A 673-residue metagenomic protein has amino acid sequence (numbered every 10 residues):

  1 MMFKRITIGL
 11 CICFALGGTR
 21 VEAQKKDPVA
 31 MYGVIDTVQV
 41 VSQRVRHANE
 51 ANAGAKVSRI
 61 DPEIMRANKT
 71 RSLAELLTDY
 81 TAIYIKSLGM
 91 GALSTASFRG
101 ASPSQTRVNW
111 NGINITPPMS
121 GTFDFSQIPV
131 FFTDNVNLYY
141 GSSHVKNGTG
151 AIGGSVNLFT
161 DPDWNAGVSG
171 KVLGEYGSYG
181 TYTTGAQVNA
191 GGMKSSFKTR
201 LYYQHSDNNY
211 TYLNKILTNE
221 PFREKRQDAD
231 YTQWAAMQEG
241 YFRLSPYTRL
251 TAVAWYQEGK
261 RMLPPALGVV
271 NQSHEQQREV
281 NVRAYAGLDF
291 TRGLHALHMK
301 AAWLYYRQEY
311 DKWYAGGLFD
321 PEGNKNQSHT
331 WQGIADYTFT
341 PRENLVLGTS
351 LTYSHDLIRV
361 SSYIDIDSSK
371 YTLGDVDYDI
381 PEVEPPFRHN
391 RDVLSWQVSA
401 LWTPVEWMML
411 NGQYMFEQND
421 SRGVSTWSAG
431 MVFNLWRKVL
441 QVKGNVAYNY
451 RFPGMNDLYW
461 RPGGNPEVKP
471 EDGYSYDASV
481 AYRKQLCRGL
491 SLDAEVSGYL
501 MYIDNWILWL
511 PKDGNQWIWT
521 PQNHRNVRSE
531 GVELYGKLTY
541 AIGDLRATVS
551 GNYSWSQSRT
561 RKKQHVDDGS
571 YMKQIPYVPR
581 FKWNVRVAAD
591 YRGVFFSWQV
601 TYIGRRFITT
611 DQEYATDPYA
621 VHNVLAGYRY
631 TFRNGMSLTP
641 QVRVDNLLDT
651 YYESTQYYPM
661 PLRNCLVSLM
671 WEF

Functional and structural regions predicted by a protein language model:
V38-R66, T95: N-terminal periplasmic "start-of-domain" segments of outer-membrane beta-barrel proteins
A74-P117: Extracytoplasmic beta-strand/coil segments of soluble accessory domains associated with Gram-negative outer-membrane
I85, I113-G141: Short acidic/polar hinge/loop motifs at secondary-structure boundaries that mediate gating or recognition
V130-K171: A beta-strand signature from Gram-negative outer-membrane beta-barrel systems, especially the internal plug domain
N157, N165-G167, E175, G191-Q276: Periplasmic-side early beta-strands and strand-to-turn transitions of outer-membrane beta-barrels
S195, N208, L294-K312, T352 (+5 more regions): Membrane-embedded beta-barrel scaffold of Gram-negative outer-membrane proteins
N209, D504, Y602-I608, Y628-F673: C-terminal beta-signal and adjacent terminal beta-strands/loops of Gram-negative outer-membrane beta-barrel proteins
T403-M409, S497-Y502, N523-R606, L648: Gram-negative outer-membrane beta-barrel transporters
